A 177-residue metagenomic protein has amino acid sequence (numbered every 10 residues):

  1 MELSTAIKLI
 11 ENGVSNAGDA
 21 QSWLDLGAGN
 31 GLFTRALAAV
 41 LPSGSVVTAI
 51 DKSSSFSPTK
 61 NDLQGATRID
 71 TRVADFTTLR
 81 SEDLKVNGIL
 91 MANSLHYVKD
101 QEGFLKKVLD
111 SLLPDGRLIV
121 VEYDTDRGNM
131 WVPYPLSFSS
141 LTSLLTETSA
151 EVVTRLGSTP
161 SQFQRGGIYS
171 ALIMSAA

Functional and structural regions predicted by a protein language model:
M1-Q21, A36: Conserved alpha-helix/loop element of class I SAM-dependent methyltransferases that forms part of the SAM/SAH-binding
L24, G29-L79: Class I SAM-dependent methyltransferase SAM/SAH-binding core
T77-I89: A short acidic, Gly/Pro-enriched loop at the edge of an enzyme's catalytic core that lines a small-molecule cofactor
N87-Q101: A short SAM/SAH-binding and catalytic strip from SAM-dependent methyltransferases
E102-P114: A short glycine-rich, Lys/Arg-flanked "PGG" loop and its adjoining helix->strand segment in the class I
D115-Y123: Conserved beta-strand signature within the Rossmann-like core of class I S-adenosyl-L-methionine
Y134-S149: Short alpha-helix
T159-A177: Core SAM-dependent methyltransferase catalytic element
